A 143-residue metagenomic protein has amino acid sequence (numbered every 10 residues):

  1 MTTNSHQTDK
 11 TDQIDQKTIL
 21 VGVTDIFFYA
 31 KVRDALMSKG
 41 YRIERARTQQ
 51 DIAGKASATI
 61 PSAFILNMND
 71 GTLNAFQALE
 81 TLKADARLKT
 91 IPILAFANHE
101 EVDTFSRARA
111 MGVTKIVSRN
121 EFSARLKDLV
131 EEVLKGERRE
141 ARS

Functional and structural regions predicted by a protein language model:
Q16-I26: Conserved acidic segment of CheY-like receiver
Y41-R47: Short hydrophobic/Thr-rich beta-strand motif most characteristic of the beta2 strand and flanking loop of CheY-like
T48-A63: Acidic, metal-coordinating helix/loop segments flanking the phosphotransfer/catalytic sites of two-component signaling
L66-L82: Conserved phosphotransfer microenvironments
K83-K89, M111: Conserved phosphotransfer cores of two-component systems
T90-H99: A short, hydrophobic beta-strand element within the central beta-sheet of small alpha/beta folds
E100-K115: Alpha4 helix (beta4-alpha4-beta5 surface) of REC/receiver domains from two-component response regulators
G112-D128: Output/docking surface of receiver
